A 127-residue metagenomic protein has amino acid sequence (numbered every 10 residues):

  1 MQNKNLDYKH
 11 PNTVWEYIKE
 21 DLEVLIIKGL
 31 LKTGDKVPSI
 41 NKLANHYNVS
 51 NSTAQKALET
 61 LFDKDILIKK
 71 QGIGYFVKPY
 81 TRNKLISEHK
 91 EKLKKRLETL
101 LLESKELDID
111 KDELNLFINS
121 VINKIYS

Functional and structural regions predicted by a protein language model:
M1-V37, N41-K42, E88-S127: Extreme N-terminal segment that seeds HTH/winged-HTH DNA-binding domains in transcriptional regulators
P11-Y17, S50-T60, G72-K78: Short, mixed-charge, low-aromatic patches
G29, G34, D65, G72-G74: Glycine-centered flexibility sites
D35-I68: N-terminal helix-turn-helix
V37, K69-R82: Short, Lys/Arg-rich nucleic-acid/phosphate-binding segment
Y47, T81-R82, K124-Y126: Short secondary-structure transition/capping segments
L58, F76-E91: Short, charge-rich, low-complexity interaction segments located in flexible loops at or near secondary-structure
T60-K64, Y80, L116: Short alpha-helical linear motifs
